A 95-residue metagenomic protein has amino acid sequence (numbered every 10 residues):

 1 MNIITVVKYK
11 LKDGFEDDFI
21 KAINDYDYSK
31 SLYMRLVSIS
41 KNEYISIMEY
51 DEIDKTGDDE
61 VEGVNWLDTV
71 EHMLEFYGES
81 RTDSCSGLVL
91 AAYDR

Functional and structural regions predicted by a protein language model:
I3-T5, R81, G87: Small-molecule pocket liners
I3-Y9, I45-I47: Active-site-flanking beta-strand signature of metal-NTP-handling nucleotidyl enzymes and homologous cyclase-like
K8-F19: Short, surface-exposed ligand-recognition loops at beta-strand->loop->(often short) alpha-helix junctions that present
L11, T82, A91-R95: A compositional/biophysical signature of low hydrophobicity enriched in polar/charged and small residues
D25-L36, E49-C85: An amphipathic, aromatic/His-enriched active-site/gating alpha helix that lines ligand/cofactor pockets
E43-Y44, K55-G57, A92-D94: Short catalytic/ligand-binding loop motif for oxyanion handling, primarily in non-cytosolic enzymes, centered on
